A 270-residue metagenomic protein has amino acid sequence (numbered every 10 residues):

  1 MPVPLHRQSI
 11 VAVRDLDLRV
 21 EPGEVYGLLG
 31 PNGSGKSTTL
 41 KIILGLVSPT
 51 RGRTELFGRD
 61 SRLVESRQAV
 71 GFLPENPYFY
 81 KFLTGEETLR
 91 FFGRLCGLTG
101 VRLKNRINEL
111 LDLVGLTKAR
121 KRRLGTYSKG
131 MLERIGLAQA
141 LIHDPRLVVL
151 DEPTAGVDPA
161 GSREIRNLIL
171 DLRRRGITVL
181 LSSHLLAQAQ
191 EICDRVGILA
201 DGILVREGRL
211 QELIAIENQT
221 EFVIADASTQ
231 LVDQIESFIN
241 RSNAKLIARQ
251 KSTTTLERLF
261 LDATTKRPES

Functional and structural regions predicted by a protein language model:
P2-L181, L186-A187, E191-D194, I198-A200 (+1 more regions): ABC transporter nucleotide-binding domains
L210-S270: Short, charged/small-residue-rich alpha-helical element at the C-terminal edge of ABC transporter nucleotide-binding
